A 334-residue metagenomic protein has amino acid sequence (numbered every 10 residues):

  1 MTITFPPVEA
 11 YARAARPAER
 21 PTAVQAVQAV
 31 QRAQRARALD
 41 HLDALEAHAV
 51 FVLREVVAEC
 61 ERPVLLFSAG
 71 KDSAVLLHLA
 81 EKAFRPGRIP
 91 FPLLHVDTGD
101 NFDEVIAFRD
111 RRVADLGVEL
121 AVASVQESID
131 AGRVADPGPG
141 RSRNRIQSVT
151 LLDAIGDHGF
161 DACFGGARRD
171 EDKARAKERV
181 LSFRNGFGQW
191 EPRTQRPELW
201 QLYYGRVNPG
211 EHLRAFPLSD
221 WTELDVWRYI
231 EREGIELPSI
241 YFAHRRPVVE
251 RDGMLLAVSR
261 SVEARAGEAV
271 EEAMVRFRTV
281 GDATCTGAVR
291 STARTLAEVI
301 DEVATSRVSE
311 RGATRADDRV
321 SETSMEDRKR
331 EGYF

Functional and structural regions predicted by a protein language model:
T2-F334: Nucleotide-activated chemistry modules centered on ATP-dependent adenylation/adenylyltransferase
